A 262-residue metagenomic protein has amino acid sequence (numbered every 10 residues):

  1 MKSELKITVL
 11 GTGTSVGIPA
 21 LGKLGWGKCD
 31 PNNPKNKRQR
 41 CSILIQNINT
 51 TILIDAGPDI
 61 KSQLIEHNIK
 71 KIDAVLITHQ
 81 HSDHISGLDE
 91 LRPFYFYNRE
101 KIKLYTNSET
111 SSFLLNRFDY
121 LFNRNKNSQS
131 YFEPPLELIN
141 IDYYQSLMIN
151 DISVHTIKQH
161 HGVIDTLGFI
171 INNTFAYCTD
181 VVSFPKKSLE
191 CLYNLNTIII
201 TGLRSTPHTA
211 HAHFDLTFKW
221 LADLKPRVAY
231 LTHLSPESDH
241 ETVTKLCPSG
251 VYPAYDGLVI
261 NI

Functional and structural regions predicted by a protein language model:
M1-C178, T244-I262: Binuclear metal-dependent hydrolase catalytic cores
S183-I262: Cap/insert and terminal regions of metallo-dependent hydrolase folds
